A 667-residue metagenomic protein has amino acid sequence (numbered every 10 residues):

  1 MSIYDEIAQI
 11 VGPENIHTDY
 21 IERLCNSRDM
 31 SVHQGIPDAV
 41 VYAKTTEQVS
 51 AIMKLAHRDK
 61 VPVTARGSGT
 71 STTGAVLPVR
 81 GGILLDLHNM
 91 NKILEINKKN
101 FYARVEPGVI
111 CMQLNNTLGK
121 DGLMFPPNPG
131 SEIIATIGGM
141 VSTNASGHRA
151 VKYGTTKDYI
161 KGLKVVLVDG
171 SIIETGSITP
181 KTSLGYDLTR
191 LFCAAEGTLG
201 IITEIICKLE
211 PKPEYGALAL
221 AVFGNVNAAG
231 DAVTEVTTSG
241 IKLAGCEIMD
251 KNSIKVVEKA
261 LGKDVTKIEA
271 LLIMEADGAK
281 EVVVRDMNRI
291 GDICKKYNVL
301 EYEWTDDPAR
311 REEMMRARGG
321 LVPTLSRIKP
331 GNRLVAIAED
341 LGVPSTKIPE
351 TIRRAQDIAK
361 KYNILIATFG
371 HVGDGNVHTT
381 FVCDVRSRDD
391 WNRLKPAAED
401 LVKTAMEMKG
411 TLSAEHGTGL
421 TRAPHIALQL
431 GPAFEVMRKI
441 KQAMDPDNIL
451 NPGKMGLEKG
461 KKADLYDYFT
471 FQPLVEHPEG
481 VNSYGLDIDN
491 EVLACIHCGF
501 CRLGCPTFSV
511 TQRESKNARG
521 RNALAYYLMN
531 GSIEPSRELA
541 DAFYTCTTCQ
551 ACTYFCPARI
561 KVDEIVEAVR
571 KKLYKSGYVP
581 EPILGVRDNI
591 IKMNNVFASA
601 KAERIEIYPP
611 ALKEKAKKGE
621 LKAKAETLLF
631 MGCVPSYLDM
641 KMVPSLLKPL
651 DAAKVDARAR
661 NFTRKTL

Functional and structural regions predicted by a protein language model:
M1-D29, R58-V61, I293-E313, E407-Q429: N-terminal accessory segments
M1-K54, T70-F101, G130, S253-L261 (+4 more regions): N-terminal flexible segment immediately upstream of the FAD-binding catalytic core in FAD-dependent oxidoreductases
T18-N26, C207-P211, A217-P396, T404 (+1 more regions): C-terminal substrate-recognition/cap domain of FAD-linked oxidoreductases
G35-V63, S171, G200, M274 (+6 more regions): Soluble FAD-dependent oxygen oxidases
A75-N91, L118-L123, G147-K157, T182 (+5 more regions): A glycine- and small-aliphatic-rich helix-loop capping segment at beta-alpha/alpha-beta transitions that lines
K92-I96, Y102-E247, I449-N451, G456: FAD-binding subdomain of flavoenzyme oxidoreductases
G431-T545: Ferredoxin-type iron-sulfur electron-transfer modules and their immediate structural context
N522-L667: Iron-sulfur-cluster electron-transfer modules
